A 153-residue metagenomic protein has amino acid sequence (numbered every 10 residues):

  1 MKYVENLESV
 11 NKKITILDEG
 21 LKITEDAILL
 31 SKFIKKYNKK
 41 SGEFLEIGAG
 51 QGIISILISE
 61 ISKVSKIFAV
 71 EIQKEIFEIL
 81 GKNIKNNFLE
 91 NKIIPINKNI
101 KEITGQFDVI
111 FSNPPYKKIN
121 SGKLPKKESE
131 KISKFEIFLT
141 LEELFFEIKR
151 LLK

Functional and structural regions predicted by a protein language model:
K2-K39, A49-E60: SAM-dependent Rossmann-like transferase core, predominantly class I methyltransferases with a strong bias toward
S9, I23-E25, E102-G105, K134-I137: Generic structural "secondary-structure junction" signal
E19, I47, S133, I137: Glycine- and other small-residue-rich loops at beta-strand/loop junctions that grip anionic moieties
E19-G20, N86, K149: Short basic coil micro-motifs at the edges of alpha-helical modules that engage polyanionic partners
K32-G105, V109-S112, K117-K123, F146: Conserved SAM/SAH cofactor-binding pocket of Class I
P114-E143: Mobile active-site "lid"/loop adjacent to the S-adenosyl-L-methionine
L141-K153: A short glycine-rich, Lys/Arg-flanked "PGG" loop and its adjoining helix->strand segment in the class I
